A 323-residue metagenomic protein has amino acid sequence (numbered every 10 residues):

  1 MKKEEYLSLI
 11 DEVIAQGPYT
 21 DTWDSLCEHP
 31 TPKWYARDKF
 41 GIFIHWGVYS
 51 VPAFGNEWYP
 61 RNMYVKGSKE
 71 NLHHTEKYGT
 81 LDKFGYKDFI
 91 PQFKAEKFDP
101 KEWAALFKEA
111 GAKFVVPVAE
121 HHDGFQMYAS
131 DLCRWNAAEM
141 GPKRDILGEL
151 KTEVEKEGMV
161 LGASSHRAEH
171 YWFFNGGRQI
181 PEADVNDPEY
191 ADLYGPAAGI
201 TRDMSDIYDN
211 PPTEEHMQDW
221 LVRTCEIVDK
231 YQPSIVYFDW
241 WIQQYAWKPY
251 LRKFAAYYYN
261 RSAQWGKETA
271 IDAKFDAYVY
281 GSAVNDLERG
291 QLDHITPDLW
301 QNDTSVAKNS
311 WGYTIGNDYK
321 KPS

Functional and structural regions predicted by a protein language model:
M1-S323: Mature catalytic domains of secreted/periplasmic carbohydrate-active enzymes
